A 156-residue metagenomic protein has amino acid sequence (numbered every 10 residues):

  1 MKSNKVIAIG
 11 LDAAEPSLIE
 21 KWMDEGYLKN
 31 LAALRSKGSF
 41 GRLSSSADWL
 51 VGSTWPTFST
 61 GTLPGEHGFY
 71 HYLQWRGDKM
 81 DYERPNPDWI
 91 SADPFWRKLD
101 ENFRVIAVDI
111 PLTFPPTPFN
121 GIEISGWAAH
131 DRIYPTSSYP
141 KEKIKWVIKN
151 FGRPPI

Functional and structural regions predicted by a protein language model:
M1, A33, S45, R84-D88: Asp/Glu-centered strand-loop micro-motifs enriched in Gly/Pro and often flanked by an aromatic residue
M1-K2, F103: Structural core of flavin- and non-heme-iron oxidoreductases, emphasizing the beta-strand/alpha-helix scaffold
S3-E20, L34, F58, L99: Beta-strand elements within well-structured catalytic alpha/beta cores of enzymes that handle phosphate/sulfate esters
K5, K29, S53, I90-R97: A structural signal for well-ordered alpha-helical segments within the folded catalytic domains of diverse enzymes
I9, K21, P85-W89: Short, charged/polar micro-motifs that form catalytic or ligand-binding hotspots
L11-A14, D24, S39, S45-D48 (+2 more regions): An acidic- and aromatic-residue-enriched active-site/binding cleft used to recognize and process polar
I19-F58, R104-I106: Short, structured active-site-proximal loop/turn typified by the sulfatase FGly-forming signature C/S-X-P-X-R
L63-I156: His/Asp/Glu-rich, glycine-adjacent segments that coordinate divalent cations and/or stabilize oxyanion chemistry on
